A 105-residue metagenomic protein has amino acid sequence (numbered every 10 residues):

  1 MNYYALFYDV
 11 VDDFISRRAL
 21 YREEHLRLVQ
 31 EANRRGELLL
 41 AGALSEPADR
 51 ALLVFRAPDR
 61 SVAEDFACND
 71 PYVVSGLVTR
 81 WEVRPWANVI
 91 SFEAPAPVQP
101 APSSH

Functional and structural regions predicted by a protein language model:
M1-H105: Conserved, structured core segments of small domains
